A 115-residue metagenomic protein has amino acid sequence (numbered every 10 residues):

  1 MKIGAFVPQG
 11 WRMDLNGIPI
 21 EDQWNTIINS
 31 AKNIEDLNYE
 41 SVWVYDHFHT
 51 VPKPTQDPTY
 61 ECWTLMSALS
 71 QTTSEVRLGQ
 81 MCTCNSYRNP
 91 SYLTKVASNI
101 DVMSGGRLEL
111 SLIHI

Functional and structural regions predicted by a protein language model:
M1-T72: N-terminal beta1-alpha1-beta2 module of alpha/beta enzyme domains
K2-G4, S41, R77-G79, R107-S111: Structural preference for beta-strand elements that scaffold enzyme active sites
E21-T26, S86-S98: Glycine-rich anion/phosphate-binding loops
E35-D36, S67-S74, A97, D101-R107: Acidic (Asp/Glu)-rich catalytic clusters
D46, N85, D101: Flexible, active-site-adjacent loop/turn segments at secondary-structure boundaries
C62-L65, N89-V96, S104: Generic hydrophobic, aliphatic-rich segments that mediate packing or membrane embedding
G79-Y87: Conserved strand-turn element in the central/C-terminal portion of the radical SAM core barrel that lines
I113-I115: Conserved small/polar residues in nucleotide/adenosyl-binding loops
